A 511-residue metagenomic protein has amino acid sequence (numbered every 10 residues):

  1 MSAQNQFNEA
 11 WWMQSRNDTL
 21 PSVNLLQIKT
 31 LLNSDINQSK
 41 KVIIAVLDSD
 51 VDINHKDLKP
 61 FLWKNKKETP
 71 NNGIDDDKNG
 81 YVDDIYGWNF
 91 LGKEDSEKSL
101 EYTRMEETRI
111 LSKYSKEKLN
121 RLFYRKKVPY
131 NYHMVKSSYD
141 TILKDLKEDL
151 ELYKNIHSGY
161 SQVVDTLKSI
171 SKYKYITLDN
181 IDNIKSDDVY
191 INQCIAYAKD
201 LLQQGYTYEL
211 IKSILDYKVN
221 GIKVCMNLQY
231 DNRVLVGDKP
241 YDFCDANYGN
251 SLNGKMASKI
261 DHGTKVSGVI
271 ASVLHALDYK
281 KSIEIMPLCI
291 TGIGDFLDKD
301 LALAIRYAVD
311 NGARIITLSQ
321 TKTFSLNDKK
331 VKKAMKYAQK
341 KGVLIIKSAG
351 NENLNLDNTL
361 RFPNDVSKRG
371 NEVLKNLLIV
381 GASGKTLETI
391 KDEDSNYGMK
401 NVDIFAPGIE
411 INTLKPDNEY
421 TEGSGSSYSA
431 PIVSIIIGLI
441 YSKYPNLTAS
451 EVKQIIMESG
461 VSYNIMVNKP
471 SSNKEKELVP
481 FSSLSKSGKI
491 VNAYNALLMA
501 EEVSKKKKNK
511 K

Functional and structural regions predicted by a protein language model:
S2-L20, E501-K511: Sec-dependent signal peptide cleavage junction
Q4-Q14, N120-K136, D140-E151, H157 (+3 more regions): Short acidic, glycine-rich surface-loop motifs adjacent to enzyme active sites
L25, V309-Q320, N327-K329, K375-I379 (+1 more regions): C-terminal subdomain of the subtilisin-like protease fold in secreted/lumenal serine endopeptidases
K29-I44, D50-L297, V373-N376, Y397-N401 (+1 more regions): Subtilisin-like serine protease catalytic core
K29-Q38, S258, V273-K280, F296-T317 (+5 more regions): Mature extracellular/periplasmic domains of secretome proteins
D48, G350, G425: Active-site glycine-centered loops adjacent to acidic/histidine catalytic or metal-binding residues that shape
C289, T317-T321, S348-A349, G381 (+1 more regions): A cross-family glycoside hydrolase active-site/sugar-binding cleft signature
V343, N364-S442, N446, K489 (+1 more regions): Extracellular S/T/G-rich loop segment that most often corresponds to the catalytic His/Ser-adjacent loop
